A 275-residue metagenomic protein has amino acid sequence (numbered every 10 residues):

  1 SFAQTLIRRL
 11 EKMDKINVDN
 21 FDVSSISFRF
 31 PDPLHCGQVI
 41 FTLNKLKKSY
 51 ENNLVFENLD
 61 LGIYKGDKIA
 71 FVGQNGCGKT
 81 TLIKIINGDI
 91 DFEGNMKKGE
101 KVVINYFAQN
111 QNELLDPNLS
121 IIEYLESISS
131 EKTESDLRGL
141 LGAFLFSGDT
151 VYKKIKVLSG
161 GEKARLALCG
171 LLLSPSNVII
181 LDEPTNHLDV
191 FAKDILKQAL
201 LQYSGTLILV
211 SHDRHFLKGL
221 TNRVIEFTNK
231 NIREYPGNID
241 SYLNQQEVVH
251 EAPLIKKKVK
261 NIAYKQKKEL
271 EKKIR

Functional and structural regions predicted by a protein language model:
S1-R9: Loop segments that connect adjacent transmembrane helices in multi-pass transporters
A3, D14-T42: Amphipathic heptad-repeat alpha-helical coiled-coil/stalk segments that mediate oligomerization, filament/stalk
R29-R275: ABC ATP-binding cassette signature C-motif
